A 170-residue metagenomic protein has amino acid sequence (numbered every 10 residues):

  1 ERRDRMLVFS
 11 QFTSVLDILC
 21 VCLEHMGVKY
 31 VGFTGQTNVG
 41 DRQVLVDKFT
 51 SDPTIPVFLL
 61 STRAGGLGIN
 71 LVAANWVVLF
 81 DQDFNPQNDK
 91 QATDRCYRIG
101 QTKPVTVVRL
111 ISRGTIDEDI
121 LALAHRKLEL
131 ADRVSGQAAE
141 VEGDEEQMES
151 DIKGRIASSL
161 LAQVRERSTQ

Functional and structural regions predicted by a protein language model:
E1-Q170: ASCE P-loop NTPase motor core, strongest for the SF2 helicase catalytic module
